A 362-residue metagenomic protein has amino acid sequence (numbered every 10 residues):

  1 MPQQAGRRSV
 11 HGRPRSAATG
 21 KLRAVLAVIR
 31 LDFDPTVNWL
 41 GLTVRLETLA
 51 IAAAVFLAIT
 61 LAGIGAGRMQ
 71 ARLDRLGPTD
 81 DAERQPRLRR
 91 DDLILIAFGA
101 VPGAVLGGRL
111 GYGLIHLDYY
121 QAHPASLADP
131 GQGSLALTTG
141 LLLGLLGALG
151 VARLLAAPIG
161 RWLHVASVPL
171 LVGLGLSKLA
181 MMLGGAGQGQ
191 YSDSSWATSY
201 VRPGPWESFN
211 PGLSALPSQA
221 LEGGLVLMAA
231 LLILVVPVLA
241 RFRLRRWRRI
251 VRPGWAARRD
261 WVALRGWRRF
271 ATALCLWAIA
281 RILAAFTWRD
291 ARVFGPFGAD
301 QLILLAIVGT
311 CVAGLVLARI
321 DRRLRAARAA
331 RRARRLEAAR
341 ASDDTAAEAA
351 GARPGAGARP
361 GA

Functional and structural regions predicted by a protein language model:
M1-P2, T19: Generic N-terminal leader/processing signal
P2-R8: Extreme N-terminal basic, low-complexity initiation segments that serve as generic localization/processing leaders
P14, T19-R353, A358-A362: A feature for loop-to-transmembrane-helix boundaries and adjacent hydrophobic helices in multi-pass integral membrane
